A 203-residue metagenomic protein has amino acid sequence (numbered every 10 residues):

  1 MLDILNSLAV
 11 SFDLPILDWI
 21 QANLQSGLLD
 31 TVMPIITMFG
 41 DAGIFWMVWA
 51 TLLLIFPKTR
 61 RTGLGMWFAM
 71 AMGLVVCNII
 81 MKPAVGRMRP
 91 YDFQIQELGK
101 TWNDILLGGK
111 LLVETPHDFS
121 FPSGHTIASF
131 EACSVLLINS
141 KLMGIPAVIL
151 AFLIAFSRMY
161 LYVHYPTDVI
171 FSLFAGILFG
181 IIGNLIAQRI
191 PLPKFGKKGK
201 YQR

Functional and structural regions predicted by a protein language model:
M1-M47, N78-V113, G199-R203: N-terminal transmembrane-helix/juxtamembrane module of multi-pass inner/ER membrane proteins
L28, K58-G63, Y91, N139-P146: Membrane-helix interface segments
I35, I44, G65, L142-I149: Alpha-helical transmembrane segments of integral membrane proteins
D41, F56-K58, V85-G86, Y162-Y165: Short helix-capping/hinge motifs at transmembrane helix termini and TM-loop junctions
W49-I80: Interfacial segments of alpha-helical transmembrane regions
L53, C77, M81-G86, L137 (+1 more regions): Membrane-water interface at transmembrane helix exits
F68-K82, I145-R158: Small-polar-interrupted transmembrane alpha-helices in polytopic inner-membrane proteins
N103-R203: Membrane-embedded catalytic cores of phosphoryl/pyrophosphoryl-handling enzymes
